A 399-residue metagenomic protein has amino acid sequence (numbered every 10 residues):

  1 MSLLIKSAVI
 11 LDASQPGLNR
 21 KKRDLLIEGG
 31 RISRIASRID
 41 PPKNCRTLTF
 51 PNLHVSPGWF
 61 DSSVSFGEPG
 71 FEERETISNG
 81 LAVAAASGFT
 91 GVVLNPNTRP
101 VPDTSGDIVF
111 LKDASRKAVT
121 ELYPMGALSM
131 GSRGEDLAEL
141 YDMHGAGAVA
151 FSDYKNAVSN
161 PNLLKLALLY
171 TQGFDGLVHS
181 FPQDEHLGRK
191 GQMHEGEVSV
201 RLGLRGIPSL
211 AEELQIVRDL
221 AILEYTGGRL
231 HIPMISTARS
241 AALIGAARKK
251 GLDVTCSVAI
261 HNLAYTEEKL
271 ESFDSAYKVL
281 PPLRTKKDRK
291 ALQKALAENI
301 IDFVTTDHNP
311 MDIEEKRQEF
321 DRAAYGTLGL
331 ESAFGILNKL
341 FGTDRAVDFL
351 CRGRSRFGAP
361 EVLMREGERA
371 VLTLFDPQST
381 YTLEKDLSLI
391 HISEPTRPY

Functional and structural regions predicted by a protein language model:
M1-P42: N-terminal metal-binding scaffold of metallo-dependent hydrolase/deaminase domains
A8, G30, N52, S63 (+11 more regions): Divalent metal-coordination and catalytic microenvironments
I39-V55: Active-site metal-binding motif and surrounding structural segment of the metallo-beta-lactamase
P51-S115: Metal-associated gating/positioning segment near the N- to mid-region
V109, L137-V304: Histidine/acidic residue-rich metal-binding segments in metalloenzymes
A114-A127: A glycine-rich helix N-cap at a beta->alpha junction
R201-G227, A297-V304, N309-Q378: His/Asp/Glu-enriched, well-ordered alpha-helical/loop segment that forms or immediately abuts the divalent-metal
I390-Y399: Single conserved hydrophobic/aromatic residue that forms the stacking wall/gate of nucleotide- or nucleobase-binding
